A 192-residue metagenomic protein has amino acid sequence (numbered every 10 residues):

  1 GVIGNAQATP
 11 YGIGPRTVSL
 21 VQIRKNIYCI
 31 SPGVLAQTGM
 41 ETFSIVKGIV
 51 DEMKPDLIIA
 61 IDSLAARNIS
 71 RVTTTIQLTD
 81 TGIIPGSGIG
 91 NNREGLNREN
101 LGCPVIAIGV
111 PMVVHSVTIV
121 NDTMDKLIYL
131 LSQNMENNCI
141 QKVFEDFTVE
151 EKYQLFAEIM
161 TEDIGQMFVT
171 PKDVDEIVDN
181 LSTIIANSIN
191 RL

Functional and structural regions predicted by a protein language model:
G1, N5-C29: Glycine-rich phosphate/diphosphate-binding loop of Rossmann-like nucleotide-binding domains
V2-Y11, L35-Q37, S63-R67: Gly/Ser/Thr-rich loops at beta-strand to alpha-helix junctions that form or flank small-molecule/cofactor-binding
P10-P15, M40-F43, I69-T73, T118-V120: Short acidic, glycine/serine/threonine-rich loops at helix termini
G12, R16, E41-I45, M53 (+1 more regions): Conserved active-site and cofactor/substrate-binding residues in soluble primary-metabolism enzymes
L20-Q22, K47-K54, Q77-D80: Short, surface-exposed basic-aromatic patches at helix termini and helix-loop junctions that form
I30-S31, I61-L192: A structural signal for small-residue-enriched, beta-sheet-centric alpha/beta enzyme cores and oligomeric scaffold folds
G33-I58, S63-L64: Catalytic-core regions of hydrolytic enzymes
